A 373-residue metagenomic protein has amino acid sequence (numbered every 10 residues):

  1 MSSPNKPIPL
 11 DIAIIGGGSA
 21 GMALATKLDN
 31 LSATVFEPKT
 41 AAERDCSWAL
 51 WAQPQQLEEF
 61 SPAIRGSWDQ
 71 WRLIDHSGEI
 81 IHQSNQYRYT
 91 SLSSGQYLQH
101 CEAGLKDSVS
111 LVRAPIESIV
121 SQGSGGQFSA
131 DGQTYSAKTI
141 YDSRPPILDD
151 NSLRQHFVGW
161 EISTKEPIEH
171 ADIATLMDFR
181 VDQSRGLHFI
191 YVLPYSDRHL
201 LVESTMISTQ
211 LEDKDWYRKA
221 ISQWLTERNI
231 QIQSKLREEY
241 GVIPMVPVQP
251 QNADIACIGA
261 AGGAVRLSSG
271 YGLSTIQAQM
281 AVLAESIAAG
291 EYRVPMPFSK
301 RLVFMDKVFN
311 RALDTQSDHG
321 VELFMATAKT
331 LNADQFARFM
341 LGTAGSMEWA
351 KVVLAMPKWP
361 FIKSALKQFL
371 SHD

Functional and structural regions predicted by a protein language model:
S3-V35: N-terminal Rossmann-like FAD-binding beta1-loop-alpha1 element of flavoenzymes
I15, Y141-S143, C257-G259: Redox-cofactor binding/interface segments in oxidoreductases and associated redox assembly factors
A20, A41, P146: Conserved Rossmann-like nucleotide-cofactor binding loop
A23-K27, A33-S77, V158: N-terminal FAD cofactor-binding segment of flavoenzymes
A52-A114, I119-S121: A conserved beta-strand/loop capping segment in the N-terminal third of enzymes that catalyze redox or closely related
G104-I232, P250-Q251: Predominantly flavin-linked oxidoreductase catalytic cores and closely associated redox partners
D182, I207-L283: FAD/FMN-dependent oxidoreductases across multiple families
A281-D373: C-terminal helical "tail/cap" subdomain of flavin- and related membrane-associated enzymes
